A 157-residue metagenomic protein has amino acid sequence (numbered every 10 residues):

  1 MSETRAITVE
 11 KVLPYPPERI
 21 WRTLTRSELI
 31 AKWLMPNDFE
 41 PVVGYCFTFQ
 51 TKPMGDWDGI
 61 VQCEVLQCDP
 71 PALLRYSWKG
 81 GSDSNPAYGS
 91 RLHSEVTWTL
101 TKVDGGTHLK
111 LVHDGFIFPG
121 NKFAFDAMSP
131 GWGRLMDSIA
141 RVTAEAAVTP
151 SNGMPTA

Functional and structural regions predicted by a protein language model:
S2-P17: Terminal, regulation- and interaction-focused segments at domain boundaries
T8-V9, E28-I60, L73, G153-T156: Short beta-edge strand/loop motif at the mouth of beta-sheet-based domains
K11, V61-Q67, S94-T101: Hydrophobic/aromatic beta-strand elements that line small-molecule binding cavities or substrate pockets in beta-rich
P17, L66-L73, T99-H108: A short, structured loop/turn motif at beta-sheet edges
P53-W57, L66-L74, G80-S82: Short, charged/polar surface micro-motifs in flexible loops or helix N-caps
S84-P130: Beta-strand/loop substructures that line and gate deep hydrophobic ligand-binding cavities in soluble
G115-A157: A conserved amphipathic terminal alpha-helix motif
